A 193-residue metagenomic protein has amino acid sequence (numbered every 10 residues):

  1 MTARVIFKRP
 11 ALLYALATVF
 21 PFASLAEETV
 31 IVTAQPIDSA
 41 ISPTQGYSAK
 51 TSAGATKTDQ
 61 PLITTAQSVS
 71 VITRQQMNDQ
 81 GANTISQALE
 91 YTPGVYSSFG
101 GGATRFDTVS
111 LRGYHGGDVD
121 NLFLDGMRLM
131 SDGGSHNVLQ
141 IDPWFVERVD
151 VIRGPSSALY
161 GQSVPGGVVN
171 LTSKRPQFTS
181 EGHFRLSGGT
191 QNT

Functional and structural regions predicted by a protein language model:
M1-E28: Cleavable N-terminal targeting peptides that direct proteins into the secretory/outer-membrane pathway or into
A3, F7-K8, H115, G188-T190: Short, flexible loop/turn elements at secondary-structure junctions
A3, G133-G134, E181-L186: Extracellular loop and loop/strand-boundary signature of outer-membrane beta-barrel proteins
E27-T179: Acidic, small-polar-rich N-terminal luminal/periplasmic segments of exported/outer-membrane proteins
S173-T193: Short strand-turn segments of transmembrane beta-barrel domains in outer membranes, especially the first one or two
